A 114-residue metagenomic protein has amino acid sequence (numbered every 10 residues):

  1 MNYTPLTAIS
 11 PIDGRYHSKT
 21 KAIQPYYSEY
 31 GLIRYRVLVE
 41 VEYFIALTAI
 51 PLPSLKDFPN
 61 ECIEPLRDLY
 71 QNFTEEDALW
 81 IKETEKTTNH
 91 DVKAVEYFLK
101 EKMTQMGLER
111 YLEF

Functional and structural regions predicted by a protein language model:
M1-F114: A helix-coil-helix interface module used to build multimeric assemblies and to scaffold catalytic/cofactor sites
